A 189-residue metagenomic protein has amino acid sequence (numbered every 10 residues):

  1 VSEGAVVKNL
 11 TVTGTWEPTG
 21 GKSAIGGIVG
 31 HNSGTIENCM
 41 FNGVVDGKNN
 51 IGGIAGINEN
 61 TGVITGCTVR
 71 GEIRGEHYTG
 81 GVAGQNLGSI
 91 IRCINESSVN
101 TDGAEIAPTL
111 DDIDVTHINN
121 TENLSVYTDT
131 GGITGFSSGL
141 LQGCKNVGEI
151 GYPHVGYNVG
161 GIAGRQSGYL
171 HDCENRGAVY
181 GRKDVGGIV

Functional and structural regions predicted by a protein language model:
V1-V189: Predominantly extracellular/luminal carbohydrate-interaction, adhesion, and secreted-enzyme modules that are
